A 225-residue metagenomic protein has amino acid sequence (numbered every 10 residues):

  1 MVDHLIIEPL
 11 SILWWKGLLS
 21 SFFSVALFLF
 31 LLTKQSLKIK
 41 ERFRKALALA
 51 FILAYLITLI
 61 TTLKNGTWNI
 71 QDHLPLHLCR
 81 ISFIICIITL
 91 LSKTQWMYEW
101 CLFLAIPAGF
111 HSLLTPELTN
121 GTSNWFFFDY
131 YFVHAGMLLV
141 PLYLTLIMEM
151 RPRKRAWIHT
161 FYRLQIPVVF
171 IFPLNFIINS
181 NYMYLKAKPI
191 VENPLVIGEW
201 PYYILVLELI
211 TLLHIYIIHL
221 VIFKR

Functional and structural regions predicted by a protein language model:
L5-F23, H159-Y162, I178-I215: Membrane-interface transmembrane-helix boundary segments in multi-pass integral membrane proteins
I12-N65, I70: Alpha-helical transmembrane segments and their cytosolic membrane-interface
L18-L29, R80-L91, A135-I147, Y203-L220: Hydrophobic cores of alpha-helical transmembrane segments in multi-pass inner/ER membrane proteins, independent
L32-K45, L91-M97, I147-I158, K224-R225: Membrane-interface helix-boundary motifs at transmembrane edges
R42-L47, H73-H77, Y98-I106: Cytoplasmic-side transmembrane-helix entry/capping segments in multi-pass membrane proteins
F51-I60, A105-P116, L164-L174: Aromatic-anchored segments of alpha-helical transmembrane domains
L63-D72, S92-W96, P116-F128: Membrane-interface helix caps and helix-loop-helix hairpins in membrane proteins
L114-L164: A contiguous pocket-lining binding segment that forms or flanks enzyme active sites
